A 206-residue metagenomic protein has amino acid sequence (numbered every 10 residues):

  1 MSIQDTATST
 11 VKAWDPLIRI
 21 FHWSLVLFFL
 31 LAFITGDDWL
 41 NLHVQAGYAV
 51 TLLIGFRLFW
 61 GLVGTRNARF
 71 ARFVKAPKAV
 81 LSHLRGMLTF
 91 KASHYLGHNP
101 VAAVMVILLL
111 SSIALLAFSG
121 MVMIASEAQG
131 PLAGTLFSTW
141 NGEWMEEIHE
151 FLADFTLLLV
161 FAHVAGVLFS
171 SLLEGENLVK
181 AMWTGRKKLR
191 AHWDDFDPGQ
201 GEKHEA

Functional and structural regions predicted by a protein language model:
M1-A206: Membrane-embedded alpha-helical bundles that constitute the cytochrome b-like, heme-associated redox core of multi-pass
